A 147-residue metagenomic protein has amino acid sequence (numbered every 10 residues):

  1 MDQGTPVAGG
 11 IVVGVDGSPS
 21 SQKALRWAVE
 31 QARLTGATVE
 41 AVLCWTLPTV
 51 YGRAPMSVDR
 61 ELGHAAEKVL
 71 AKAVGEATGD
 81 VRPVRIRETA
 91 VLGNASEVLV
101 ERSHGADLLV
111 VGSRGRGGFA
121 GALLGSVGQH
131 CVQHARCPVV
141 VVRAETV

Functional and structural regions predicted by a protein language model:
M1-V7, S20, L34, E76-L109 (+1 more regions): Structural beta-alpha unit
D2-A54: Small/aliphatic-rich secondary-structure junction motif
D16, V74, R114-G115: Short glycine-/small-residue-rich Rossmann-like dinucleotide-binding loops
S21-A24, A28, A32, S103-A106 (+2 more regions): Small-residue (primarily alanine) positions within well-ordered alpha-helices, especially packing/interaction faces
E40-V42, R87-V91, V140-V142: General small-molecule cofactor/ligand-binding pocket signal
M56-R60, A106-D107: Short, hinge-like loop/turn segments at secondary-structure boundaries
V58-V69: A short acidic, glycine-rich active-site loop that binds or catalyzes chemistry on phosphate/adenosine moieties
L108-Q133, A144: Glycine-rich, Arg-bearing micro-motifs that act as flexible, cationic patches
